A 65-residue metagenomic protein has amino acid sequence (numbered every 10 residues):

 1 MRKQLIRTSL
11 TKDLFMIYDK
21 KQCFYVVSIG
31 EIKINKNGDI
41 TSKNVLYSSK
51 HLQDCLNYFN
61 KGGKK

Functional and structural regions predicted by a protein language model:
M1-I34: Short N-terminal "domain-start" leader segments that mark the transition from disordered tails or signal peptides into
N35-K65: A short, charged, amphipathic alpha-helix used as a generic interaction element across diverse proteins
